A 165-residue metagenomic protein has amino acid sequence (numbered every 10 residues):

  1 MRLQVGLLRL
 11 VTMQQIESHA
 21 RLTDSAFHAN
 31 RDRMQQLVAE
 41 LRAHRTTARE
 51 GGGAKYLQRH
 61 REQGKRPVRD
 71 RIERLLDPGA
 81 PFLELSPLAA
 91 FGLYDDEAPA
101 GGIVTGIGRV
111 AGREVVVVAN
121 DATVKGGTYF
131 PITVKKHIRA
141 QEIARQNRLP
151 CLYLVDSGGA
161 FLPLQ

Functional and structural regions predicted by a protein language model:
G6, L10-Q165: Terminal-region recognition feature
